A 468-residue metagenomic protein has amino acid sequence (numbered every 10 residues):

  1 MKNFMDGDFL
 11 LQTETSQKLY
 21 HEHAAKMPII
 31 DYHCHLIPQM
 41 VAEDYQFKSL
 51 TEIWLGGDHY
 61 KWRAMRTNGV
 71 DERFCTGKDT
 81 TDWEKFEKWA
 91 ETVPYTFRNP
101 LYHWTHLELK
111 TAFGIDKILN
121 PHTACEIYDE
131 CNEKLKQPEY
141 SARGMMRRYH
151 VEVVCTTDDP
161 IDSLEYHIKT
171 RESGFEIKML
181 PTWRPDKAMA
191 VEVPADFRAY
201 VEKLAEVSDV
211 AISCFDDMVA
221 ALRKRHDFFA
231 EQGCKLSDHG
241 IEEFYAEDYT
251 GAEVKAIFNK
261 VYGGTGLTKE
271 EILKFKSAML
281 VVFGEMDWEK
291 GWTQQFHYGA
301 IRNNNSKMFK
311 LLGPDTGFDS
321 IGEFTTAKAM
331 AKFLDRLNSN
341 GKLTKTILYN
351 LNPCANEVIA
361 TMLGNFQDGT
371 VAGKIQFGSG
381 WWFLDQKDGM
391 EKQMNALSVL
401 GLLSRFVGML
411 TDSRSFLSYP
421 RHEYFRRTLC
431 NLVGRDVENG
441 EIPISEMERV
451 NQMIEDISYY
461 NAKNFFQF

Functional and structural regions predicted by a protein language model:
M1-K290, K342-T344, L348-P353, E357-A360 (+1 more regions): Metal-cofactor-binding active-site regions of metalloenzymes
T268-K269, F318-F324: A short acidic, glycine-rich active-site loop that binds or catalyzes chemistry on phosphate/adenosine moieties
Q294-F296: C-terminal amphipathic alpha-helical interaction region
A300, N305: Hard-cation-handling environments
F309-G317: Short glycine/proline- and charge-enriched loop/turn segments that cap or connect secondary-structure elements
F324-M330: Divalent-cation-assisted or electrostatically stabilized phosphate/pyrophosphate-binding catalytic cores
F333-S339: Short, basic/hydrophobic alpha-helical segments
